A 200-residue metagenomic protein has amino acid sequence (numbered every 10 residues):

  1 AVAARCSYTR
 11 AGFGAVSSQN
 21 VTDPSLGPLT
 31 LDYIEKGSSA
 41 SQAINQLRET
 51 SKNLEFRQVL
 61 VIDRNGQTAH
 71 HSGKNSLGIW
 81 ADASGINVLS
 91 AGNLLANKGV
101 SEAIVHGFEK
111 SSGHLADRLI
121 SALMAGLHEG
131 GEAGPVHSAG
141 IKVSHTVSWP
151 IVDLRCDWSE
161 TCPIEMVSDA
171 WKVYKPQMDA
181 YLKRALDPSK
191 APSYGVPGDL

Functional and structural regions predicted by a protein language model:
A1-L200: N-terminal nucleophile
